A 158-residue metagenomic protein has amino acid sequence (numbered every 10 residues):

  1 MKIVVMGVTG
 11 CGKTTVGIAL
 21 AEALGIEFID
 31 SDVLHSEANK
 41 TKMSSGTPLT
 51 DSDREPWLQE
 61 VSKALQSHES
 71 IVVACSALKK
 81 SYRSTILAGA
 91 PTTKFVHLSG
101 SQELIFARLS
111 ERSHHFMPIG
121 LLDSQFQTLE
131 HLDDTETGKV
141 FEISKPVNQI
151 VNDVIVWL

Functional and structural regions predicted by a protein language model:
K2: Walker A (P-loop) ATP-phosphate-binding motif of ABC ATPase nucleotide-binding domains
V5: Hydrophobic anchor at the beta1->P-loop junction of P-loop NTPases
V8: P-loop (Walker A) phosphate-binding loop of NTP-binding proteins
K13: Conserved lysine of the Walker
I18, E22-E60: Conserved substrate/cofactor phosphate-moiety recognition/catalytic segment in nucleotide-dependent phosphotransferases
H68-I71, K94: Loop/turn-to-beta-strand initiation segments
G89-R108: Conserved phosphate-donor/acceptor-positioning beta-strand/loop module used by diverse small-molecule
E111-D153: Small-molecule kinase domains that catalyze NTP-dependent phosphoryl transfer to phosphate-bearing small molecules
